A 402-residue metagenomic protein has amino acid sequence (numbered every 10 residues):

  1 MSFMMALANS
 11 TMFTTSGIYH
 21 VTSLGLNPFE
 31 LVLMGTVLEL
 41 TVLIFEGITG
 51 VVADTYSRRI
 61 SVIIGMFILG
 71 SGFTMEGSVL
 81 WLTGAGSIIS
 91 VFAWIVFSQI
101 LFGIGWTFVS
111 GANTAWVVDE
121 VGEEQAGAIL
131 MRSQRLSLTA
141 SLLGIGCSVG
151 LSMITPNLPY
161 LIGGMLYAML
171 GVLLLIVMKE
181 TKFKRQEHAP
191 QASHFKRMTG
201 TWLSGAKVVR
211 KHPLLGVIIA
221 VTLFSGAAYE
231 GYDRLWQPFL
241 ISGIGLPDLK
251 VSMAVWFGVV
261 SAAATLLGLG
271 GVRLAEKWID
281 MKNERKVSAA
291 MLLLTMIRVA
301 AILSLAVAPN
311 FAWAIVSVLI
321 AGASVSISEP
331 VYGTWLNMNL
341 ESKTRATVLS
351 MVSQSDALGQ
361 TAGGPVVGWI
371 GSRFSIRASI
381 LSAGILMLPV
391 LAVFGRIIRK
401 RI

Functional and structural regions predicted by a protein language model:
M1, V32-V37, L43-I44, I48-T49 (+3 more regions): C-terminal transmembrane bundle of multi-pass solute transporters/carriers
M1-L43, L214-S261: Helix-loop boundary and gating motifs at the non-cytosolic
F3, G72, G86-V109, A312-I327: Hydrophobic core of transmembrane alpha-helices in multi-pass small-molecule transporters, especially MFS/SLC-type
F67-I89, M296-P309: C-terminal ends and interior cores of transmembrane alpha-helices in multi-pass membrane transporters/permeases
S98-L138: Cytoplasmic helix-loop-helix junction between adjacent transmembrane helices in 12-TM secondary transporters
L130-V149, S355-G363: Glycine-rich segments within core transmembrane alpha-helices of 12-TM secondary carriers
G163, Y167-Q191, R396-I402: Helix-loop junctions on the cytosolic side of multi-pass membrane transporters, especially the intracellular loop
K179-I219: Juxtamembrane intracellular "pre-TM" segments in multi-pass secondary transporters
